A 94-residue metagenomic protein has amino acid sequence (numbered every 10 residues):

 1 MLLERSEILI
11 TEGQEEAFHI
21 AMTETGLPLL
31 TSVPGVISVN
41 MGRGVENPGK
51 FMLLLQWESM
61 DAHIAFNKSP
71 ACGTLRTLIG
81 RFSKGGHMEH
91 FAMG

Functional and structural regions predicted by a protein language model:
L2, L9, I37-M52, R76-G94: Glycine-rich beta-strand-turn "strand-cap" elements at beta-sheet edges
E7-E12, L55-W57: Short beta-strand-to-loop capping motifs
L9-M22: Short, surface-exposed ligand-recognition loops at beta-strand->loop->(often short) alpha-helix junctions that present
E12-Q14, V45, S59-D61: Residues that cap or initiate secondary-structure elements
E15-A17, K50, A62-I64: Intrinsically disordered, low-complexity acidic/polar segments
I20, E24-I37, Q56-H90: An amphipathic, aromatic/His-enriched active-site/gating alpha helix that lines ligand/cofactor pockets
